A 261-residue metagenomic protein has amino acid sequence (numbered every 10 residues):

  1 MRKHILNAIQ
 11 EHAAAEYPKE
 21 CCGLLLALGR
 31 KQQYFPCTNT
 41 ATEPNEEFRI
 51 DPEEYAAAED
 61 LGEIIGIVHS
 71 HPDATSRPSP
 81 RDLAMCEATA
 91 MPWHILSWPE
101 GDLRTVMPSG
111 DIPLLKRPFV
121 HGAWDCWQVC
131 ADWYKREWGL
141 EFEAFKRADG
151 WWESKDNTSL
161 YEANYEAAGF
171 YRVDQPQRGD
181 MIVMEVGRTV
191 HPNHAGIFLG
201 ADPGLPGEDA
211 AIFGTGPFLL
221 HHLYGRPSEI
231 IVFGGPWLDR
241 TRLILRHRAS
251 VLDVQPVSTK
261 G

Functional and structural regions predicted by a protein language model:
M1-I64, D73-S109: Conserved beta-strand-loop surface patch within small alpha/beta domains used for substrate/adaptor or ligand engagement
Y55-T89, D174-D202: Mid-chain, well-packed structural core segment of small domains
W98-G101, E208, F213, Y224 (+2 more regions): Eukaryotic regulatory protein-protein interaction regions, predominantly Ser/Pro/Thr-rich intrinsically disordered
L115-V120: Second-shell loop/turn segments in exported
H121-E137: Active-site nucleophilic cysteine motif
L140-W151: Short acidic alpha-helical/loop segments enriched in Asp/Glu that coordinate divalent cations
D149-S228: ...with weaker cross-activation on analogous glycine-rich loops/strands in unrelated enzymes
S228-G261: Glycine- and charge-enriched low-complexity intrinsically disordered segments
